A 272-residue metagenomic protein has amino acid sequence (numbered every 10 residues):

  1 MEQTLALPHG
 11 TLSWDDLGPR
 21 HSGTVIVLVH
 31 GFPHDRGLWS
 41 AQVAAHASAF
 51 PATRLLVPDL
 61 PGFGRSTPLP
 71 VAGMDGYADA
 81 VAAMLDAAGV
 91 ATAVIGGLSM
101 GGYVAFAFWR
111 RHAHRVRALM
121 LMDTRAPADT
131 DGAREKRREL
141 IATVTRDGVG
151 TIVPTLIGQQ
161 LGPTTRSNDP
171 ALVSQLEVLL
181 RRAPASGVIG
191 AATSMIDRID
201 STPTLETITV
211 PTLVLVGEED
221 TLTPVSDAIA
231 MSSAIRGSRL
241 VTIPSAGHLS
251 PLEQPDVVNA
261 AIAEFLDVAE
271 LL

Functional and structural regions predicted by a protein language model:
L5-L17, G37-G96, A260-E264: Active-site loop/oxyanion-hole signature of alpha/beta-hydrolase fold enzymes
G23-G31: Short beta-strand element of the alpha/beta-hydrolase
G31-H34, S99: Active-site glycine-rich loops that stabilize anionic/oxyanionic intermediates across multiple enzyme folds
G97, G101, A105: Gly/Ala-rich beta-loop-alpha elbow adjacent to hydrolase catalytic centers
F106, R110-P154, Q160: Flexible "cap/lid" loop of the alpha/beta hydrolase fold
D129-E135, D147-T207: Conserved alpha/beta-hydrolase catalytic His-Asp/Glu region
I208, V214-V216, D220: Short beta-strand/loop motif that positions the catalytic acidic residue of the alpha/beta-hydrolase fold
S238-L272: Catalytic active-site module of serine/aspartate enzymes centered on a nucleophile-bearing elbow/loop
